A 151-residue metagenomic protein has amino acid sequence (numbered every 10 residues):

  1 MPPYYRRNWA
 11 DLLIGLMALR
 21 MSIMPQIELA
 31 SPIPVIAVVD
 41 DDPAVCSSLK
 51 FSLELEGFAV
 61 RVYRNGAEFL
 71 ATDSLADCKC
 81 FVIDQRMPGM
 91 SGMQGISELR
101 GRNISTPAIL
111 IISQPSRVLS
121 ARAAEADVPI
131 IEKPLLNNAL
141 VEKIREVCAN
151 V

Functional and structural regions predicted by a protein language model:
M1-A37, P43-A44, K50, L136-V151: Non-catalytic signal-transmission and effector/linker regions of two-component phosphorelay proteins
P43-R61: Two-component/phosphorelay signaling modules centered on CheY-like receiver
V62-C80: Acidic, metal-coordinating helix/loop segments flanking the phosphotransfer/catalytic sites of two-component signaling
R64-N65, S91-Q94: Acidic catalytic/metal-coordinating carboxylates
A71, M93-I104: Short amphipathic alpha-helix used as the core "switch/output" element in two-component signaling
D84: Active-site residues of response regulator receiver
M87: Receiver (REC) domain active-site loop signature in two-component systems and cognate sites in sensor histidine kinases
I111-S113: Hydrophobic/aromatic residues positioned on beta-strands within the core alpha/beta folds
